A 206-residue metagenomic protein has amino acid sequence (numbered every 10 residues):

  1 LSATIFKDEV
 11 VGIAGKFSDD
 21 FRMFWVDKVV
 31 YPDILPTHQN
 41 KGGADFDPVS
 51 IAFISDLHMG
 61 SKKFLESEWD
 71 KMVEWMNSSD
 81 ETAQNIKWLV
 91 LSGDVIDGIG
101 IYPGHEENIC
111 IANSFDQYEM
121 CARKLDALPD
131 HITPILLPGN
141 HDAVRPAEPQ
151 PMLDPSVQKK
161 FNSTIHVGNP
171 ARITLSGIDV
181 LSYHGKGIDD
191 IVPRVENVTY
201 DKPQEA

Functional and structural regions predicted by a protein language model:
L1-A206: Extended recognition/assembly regions associated with phosphoester-bond processing machinery
